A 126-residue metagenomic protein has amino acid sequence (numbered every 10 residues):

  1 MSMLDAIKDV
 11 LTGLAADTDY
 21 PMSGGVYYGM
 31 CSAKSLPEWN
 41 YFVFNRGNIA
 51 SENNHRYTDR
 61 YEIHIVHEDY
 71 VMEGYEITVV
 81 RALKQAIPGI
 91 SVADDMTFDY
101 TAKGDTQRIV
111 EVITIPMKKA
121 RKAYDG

Functional and structural regions predicted by a protein language model:
M1-N53: Small/polar-rich, solvent-exposed N-terminal microdomains that initiate assembly or binding
S51-R56, G104: Short, solvent-exposed beta-strand/turn "edge" segments of beta-rich domains on protein surfaces
E52, V71-E73, R121-A123: Residue-level signal for secondary-structure boundary sites
R56-Y70, Q107-A120: Oligomerization/assembly interface segments of phage tail-like spikes and tubes
E62-K84, P88: Mid-chain, well-packed structural core segment of small domains
T78-G126: Acidic-leaning, charged glycine-interspersed low-complexity segments
